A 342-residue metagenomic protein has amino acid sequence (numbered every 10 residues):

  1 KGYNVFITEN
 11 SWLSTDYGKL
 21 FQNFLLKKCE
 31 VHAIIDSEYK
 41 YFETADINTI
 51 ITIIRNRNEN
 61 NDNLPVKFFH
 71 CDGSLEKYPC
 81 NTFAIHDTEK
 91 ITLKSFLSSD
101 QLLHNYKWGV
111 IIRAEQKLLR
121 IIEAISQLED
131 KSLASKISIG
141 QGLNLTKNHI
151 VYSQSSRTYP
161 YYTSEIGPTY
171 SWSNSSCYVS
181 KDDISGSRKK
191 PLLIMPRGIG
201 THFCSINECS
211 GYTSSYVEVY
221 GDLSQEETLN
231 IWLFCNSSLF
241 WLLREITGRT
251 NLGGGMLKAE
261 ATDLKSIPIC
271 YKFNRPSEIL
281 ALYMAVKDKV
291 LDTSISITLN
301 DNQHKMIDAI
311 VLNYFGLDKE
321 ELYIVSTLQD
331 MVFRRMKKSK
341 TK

Functional and structural regions predicted by a protein language model:
K1-D130: Signature of N6-adenine DNA methyltransferases within the class I
I7, S37, R55, P196 (+2 more regions): Generic beta-strand/beta-sheet core signal
I7, T15-K19, K28, T213 (+5 more regions): Conserved structured core elements
I7-T15, Y39-F42, G221, L257 (+4 more regions): Short, charged/polar micro-motifs that form catalytic or ligand-binding hotspots
A33-K40, I246-G253, D301: A generic structural motif
H104-A285: Polybasic, glycine- and aromatic-enriched phosphate-binding surface used to engage nucleic acids
K265-F315, E321: Extended amphipathic alpha-helical segments enriched in small hydrophobics
A309-L312, G316-K342: Conserved AMP-binding
